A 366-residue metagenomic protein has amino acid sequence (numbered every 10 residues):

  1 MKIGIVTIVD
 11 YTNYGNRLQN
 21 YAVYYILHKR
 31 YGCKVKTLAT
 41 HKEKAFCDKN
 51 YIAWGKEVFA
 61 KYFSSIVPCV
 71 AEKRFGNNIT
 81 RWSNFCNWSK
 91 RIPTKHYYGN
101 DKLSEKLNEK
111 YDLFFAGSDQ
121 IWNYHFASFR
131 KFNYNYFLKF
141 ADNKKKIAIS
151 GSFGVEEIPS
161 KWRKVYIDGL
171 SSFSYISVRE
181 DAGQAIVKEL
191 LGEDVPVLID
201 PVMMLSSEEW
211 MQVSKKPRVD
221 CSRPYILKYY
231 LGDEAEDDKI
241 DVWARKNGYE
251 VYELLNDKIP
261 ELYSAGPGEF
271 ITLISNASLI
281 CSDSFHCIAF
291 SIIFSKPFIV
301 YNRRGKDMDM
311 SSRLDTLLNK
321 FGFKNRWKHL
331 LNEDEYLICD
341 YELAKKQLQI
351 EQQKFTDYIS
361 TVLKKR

Functional and structural regions predicted by a protein language model:
M1-R366: Active-site anion-handling motifs in enzyme catalytic cores
